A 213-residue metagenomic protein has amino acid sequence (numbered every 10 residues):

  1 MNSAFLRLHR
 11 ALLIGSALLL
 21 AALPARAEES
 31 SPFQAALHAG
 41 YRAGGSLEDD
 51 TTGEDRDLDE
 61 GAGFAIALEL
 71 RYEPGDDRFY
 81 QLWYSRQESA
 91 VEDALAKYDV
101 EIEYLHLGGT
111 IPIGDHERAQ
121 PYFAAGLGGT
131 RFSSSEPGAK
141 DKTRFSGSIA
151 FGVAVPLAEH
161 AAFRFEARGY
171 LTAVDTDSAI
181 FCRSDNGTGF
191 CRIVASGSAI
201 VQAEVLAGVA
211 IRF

Functional and structural regions predicted by a protein language model:
M1-P32, F213: Cleavable N-terminal export/targeting peptides
R26-E73, Q202-F213: Short glycine/proline- and aromatic-enriched beta-strand/turn motifs that initiate or cap beta-hairpins
G44-D50, S89-A94, F132-E136, A173-S178: Outer-membrane beta-barrel proteins
E48-L58, D175-G197: Solvent-exposed loop segments that connect transmembrane elements
E69-G147, V155-A161, R192, I200-F213: Gram-negative (and chloroplast) outer-membrane scaffold detector with strong preference for beta-barrel transmembrane
A167-R168: Internal, hydrophobic beta-strand segments that form the core of beta-sheet-rich folds
